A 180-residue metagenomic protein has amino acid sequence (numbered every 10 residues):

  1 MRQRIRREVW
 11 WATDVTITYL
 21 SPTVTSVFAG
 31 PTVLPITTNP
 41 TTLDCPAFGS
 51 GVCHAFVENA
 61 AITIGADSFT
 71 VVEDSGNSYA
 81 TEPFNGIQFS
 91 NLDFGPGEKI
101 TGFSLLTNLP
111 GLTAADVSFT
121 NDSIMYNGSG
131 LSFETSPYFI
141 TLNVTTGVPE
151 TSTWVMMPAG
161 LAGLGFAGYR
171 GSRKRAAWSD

Functional and structural regions predicted by a protein language model:
M1-G147: Mature extracellular "passenger" or substrate-interacting domains of secreted, surface-exposed proteins
R2-I5, G168-R173: Intrinsically disordered, low-complexity sequence elements enriched in Ser/Thr/Gly/Pro
E8-V9, S152, A176: Short, low-complexity intrinsically disordered segments
W11-A12, V155, S179: Short linear interaction motif-like sites in intrinsically disordered regions of transcription factors
E150-G171: A short, hydrophobic C-terminal helix/tail in secreted or cell-surface proteins
K174-D180: Short, charged juxtamembrane terminal tails flanking transmembrane helices
